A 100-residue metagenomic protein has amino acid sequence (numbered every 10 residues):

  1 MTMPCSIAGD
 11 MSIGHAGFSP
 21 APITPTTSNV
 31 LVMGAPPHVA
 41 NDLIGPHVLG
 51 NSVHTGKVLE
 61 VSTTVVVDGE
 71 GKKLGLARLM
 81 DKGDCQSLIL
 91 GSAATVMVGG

Functional and structural regions predicted by a protein language model:
M1-G100: Intrinsically disordered, low-complexity proline/glycine-rich segments
